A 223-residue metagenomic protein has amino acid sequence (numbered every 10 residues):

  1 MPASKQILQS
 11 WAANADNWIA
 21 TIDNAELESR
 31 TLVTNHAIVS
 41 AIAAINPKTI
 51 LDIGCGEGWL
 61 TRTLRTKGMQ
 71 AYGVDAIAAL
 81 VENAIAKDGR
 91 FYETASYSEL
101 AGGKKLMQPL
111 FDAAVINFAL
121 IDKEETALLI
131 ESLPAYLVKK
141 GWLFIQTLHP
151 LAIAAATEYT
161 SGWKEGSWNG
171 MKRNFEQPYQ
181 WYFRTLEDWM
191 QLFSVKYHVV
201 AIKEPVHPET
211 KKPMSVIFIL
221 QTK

Functional and structural regions predicted by a protein language model:
M1-I45, N83: Conserved class I S-adenosyl-L-methionine
L51-I53, E57-G102: Class I SAM-dependent methyltransferase SAM/SAH-binding core
G103-A114: A short acidic, Gly/Pro-enriched loop at the edge of an enzyme's catalytic core that lines a small-molecule cofactor
D112-T126: A short SAM/SAH-binding and catalytic strip from SAM-dependent methyltransferases
A127-W142: A short glycine-rich, Lys/Arg-flanked "PGG" loop and its adjoining helix->strand segment in the class I
F144-M171: Conserved class I S-adenosyl-L-methionine
Y179-K196: Short alpha-helix
H198-P208: Conserved S-adenosyl-L-methionine
